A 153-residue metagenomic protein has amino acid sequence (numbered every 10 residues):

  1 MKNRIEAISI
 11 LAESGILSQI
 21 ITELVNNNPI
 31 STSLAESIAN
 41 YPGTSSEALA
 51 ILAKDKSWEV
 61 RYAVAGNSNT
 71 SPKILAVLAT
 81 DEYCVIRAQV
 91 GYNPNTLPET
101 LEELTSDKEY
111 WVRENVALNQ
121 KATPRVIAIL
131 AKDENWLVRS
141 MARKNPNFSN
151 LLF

Functional and structural regions predicted by a protein language model:
M1-F153: Alpha-helical scaffold segments
